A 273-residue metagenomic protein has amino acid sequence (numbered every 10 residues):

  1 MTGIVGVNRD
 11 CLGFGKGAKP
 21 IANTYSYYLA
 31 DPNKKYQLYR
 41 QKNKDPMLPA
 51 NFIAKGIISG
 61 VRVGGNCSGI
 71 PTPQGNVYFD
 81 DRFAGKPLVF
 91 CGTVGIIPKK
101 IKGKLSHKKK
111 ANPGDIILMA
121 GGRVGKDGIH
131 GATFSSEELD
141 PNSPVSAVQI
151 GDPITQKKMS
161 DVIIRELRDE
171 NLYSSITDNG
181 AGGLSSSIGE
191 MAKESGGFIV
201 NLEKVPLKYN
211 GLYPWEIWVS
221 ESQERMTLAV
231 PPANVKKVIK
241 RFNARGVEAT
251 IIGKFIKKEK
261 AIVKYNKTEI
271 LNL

Functional and structural regions predicted by a protein language model:
M1-L273: Glycine/proline-enriched, intrinsically flexible loops and inter-domain linkers
